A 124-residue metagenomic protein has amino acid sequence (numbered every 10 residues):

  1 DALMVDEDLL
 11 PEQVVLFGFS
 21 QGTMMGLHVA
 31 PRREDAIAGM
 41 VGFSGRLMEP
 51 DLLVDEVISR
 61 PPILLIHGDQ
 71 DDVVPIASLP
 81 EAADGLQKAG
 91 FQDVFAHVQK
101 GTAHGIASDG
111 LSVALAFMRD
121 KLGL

Functional and structural regions predicted by a protein language model:
D1-E7: Alpha/beta-hydrolase active-site loop
D8-G18: Alpha/beta-hydrolase fold nucleophile elbow
F17-G22, G26: Gly/Ala-rich beta-loop-alpha elbow adjacent to hydrolase catalytic centers
H28-R32: Active-site signature of alpha/beta-hydrolase-fold catalytic machinery across serine- and Asp/Cys-nucleophile hydrolases
D35-L47: A conserved short beta-strand
S59, L64-H67, D71: Short beta-strand/loop motif that positions the catalytic acidic residue of the alpha/beta-hydrolase fold
D69-P75, H104-G105: Acidic catalytic loop of the alpha/beta-hydrolase fold
P80-L124: C-terminal catalytic histidine-bearing segment of alpha/beta-hydrolase fold enzymes
